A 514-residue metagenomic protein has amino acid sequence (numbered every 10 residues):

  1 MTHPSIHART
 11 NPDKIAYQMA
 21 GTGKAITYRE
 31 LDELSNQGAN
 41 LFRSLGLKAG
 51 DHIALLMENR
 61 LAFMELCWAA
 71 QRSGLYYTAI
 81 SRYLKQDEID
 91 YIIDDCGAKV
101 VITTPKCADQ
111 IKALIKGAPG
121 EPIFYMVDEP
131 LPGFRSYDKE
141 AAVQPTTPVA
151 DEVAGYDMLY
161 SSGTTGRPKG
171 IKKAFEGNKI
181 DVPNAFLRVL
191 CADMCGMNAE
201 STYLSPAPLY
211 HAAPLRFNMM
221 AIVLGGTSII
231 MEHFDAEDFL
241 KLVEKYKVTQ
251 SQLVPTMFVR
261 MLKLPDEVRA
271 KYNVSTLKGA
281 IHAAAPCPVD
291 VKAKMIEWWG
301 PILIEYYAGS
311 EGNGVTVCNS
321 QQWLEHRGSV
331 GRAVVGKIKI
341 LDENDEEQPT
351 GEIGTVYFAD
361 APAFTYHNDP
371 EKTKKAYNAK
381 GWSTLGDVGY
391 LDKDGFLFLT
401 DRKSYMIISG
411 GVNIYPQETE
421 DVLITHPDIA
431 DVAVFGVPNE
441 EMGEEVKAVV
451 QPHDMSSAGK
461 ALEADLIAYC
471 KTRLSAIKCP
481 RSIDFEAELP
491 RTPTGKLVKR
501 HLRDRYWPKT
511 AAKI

Functional and structural regions predicted by a protein language model:
M1-A16, E33, Y156: A short N-terminal helical cap/helix-turn-helix that marks the beginning of AMP-binding/adenylate-forming
A16-R60, M64-W68, K85-D90: Conserved AMP-binding/adenylate-forming core of the ANL superfamily
H52, E58-Q86, D94-V100, L114 (+4 more regions): A short helix-loop-beta submotif of the ANL/AMP-binding
M57-E58, T78-I93, P105-C107, G226-Y246 (+2 more regions): ATP-dependent adenylate-forming carboxylate-activation enzymes
L84-D87, Y91, V101, K241 (+11 more regions): AMP-binding/adenylate-forming catalytic core of the ANL superfamily
Q110-L159, R167, F175-R188, L264-E267: ANL superfamily adenylate-forming
D157-S162, V223-L224, V248-L253, L264-H326 (+2 more regions): Gly/Ser/Thr-rich phosphate-binding loop
K179-T202, P206, Y210-Q250, L264: Conserved AMP-binding/adenylation subdomain of ANL enzymes
